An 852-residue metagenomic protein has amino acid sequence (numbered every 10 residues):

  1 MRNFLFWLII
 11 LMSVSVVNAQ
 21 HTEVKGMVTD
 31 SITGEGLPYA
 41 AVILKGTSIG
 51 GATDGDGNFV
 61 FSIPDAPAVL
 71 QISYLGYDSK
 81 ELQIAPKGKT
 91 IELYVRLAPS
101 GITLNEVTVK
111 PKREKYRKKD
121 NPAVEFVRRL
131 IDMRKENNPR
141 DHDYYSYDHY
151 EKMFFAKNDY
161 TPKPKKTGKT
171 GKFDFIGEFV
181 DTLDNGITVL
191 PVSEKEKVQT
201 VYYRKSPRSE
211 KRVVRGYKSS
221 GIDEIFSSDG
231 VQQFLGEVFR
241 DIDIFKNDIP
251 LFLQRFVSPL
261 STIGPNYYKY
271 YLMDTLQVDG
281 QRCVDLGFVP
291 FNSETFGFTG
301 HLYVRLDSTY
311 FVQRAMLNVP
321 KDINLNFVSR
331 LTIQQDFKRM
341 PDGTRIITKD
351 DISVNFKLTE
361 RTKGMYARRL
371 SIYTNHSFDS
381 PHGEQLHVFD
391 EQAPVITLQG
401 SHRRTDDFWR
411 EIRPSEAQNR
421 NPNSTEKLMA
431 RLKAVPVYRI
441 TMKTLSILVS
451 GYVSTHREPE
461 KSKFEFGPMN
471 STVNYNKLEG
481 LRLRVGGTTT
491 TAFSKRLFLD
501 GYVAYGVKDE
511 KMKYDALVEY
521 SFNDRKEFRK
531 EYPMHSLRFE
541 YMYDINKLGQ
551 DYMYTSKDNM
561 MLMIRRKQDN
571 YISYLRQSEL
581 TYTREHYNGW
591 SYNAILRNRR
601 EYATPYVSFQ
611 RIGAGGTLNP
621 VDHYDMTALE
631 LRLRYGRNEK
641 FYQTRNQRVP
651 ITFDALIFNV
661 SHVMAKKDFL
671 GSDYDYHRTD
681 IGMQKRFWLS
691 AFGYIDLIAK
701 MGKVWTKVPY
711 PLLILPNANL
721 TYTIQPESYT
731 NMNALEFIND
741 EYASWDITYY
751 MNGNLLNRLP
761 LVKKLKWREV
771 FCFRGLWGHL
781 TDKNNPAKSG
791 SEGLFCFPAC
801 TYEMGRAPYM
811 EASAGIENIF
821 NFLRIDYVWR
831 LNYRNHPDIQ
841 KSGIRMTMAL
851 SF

Functional and structural regions predicted by a protein language model:
M1-M27, V42, I102-T108, I695-A699 (+2 more regions): Bacterial Sec-dependent N-terminal signal peptides
T22-D30, G57-F59, V95: A short, amphipathic beta-strand motif
T22-V24, S31-G46, D65: Short, ordered, surface-exposed loop/turn motifs in non-cytosolic proteins
L44-G46, Q71-L82: A short, solvent-exposed loop/turn motif at the edges and junctions of modular extracellular/periplasmic domains
T47-N58: Short, acidic Ser/Thr/Gly-rich low-complexity loop/linker segments typical of extracellular and cell-surface proteins
L93-P111, H623: Conserved "repeat-terminator" motif of extracellular CCP/Sushi domains
G101, R113-C283, V289-G297, T359-G467 (+5 more regions): Structured extracytoplasmic
Q254-F256, V388-F852: Exposed, low-structure sequence patches enriched in small/polar residues
